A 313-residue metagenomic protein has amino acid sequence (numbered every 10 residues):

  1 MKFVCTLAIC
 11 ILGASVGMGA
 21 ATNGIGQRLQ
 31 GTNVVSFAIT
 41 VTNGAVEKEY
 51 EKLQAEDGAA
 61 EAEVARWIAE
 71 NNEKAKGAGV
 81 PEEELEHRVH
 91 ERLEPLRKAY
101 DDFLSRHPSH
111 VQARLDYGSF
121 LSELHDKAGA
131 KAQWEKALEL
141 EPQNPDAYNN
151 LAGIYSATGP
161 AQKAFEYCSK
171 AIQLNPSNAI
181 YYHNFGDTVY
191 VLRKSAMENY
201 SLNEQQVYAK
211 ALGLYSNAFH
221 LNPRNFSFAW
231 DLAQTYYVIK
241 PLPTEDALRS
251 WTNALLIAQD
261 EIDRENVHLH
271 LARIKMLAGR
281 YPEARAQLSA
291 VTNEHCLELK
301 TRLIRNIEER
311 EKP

Functional and structural regions predicted by a protein language model:
A20-D101, R106: N-terminal leader/linker segments that initiate helical-solenoid repeat arrays
N23-G24, G31-V34, K98, I262-P313: Terminal, low-structured helical/coil segments at or just beyond the last alpha-helical repeat
L53, G58-E61, A65, A69 (+8 more regions): Short coil/turn linking the two alpha-helices of tandem helical-hairpin repeats
V89-K98, E123-K136, A157-K170, L192-N217 (+2 more regions): Structural signature of tandem alpha-helical TPR/SEL1-like repeats, specifically the intra-repeat loop/turn
P108, P142, P176, P223 (+2 more regions): Short coil turns that delineate tetratricopeptide repeat
A113, A147, Y181, F228 (+2 more regions): TPR alpha-solenoid repeat register
S119, G153, D187, K194 (+3 more regions): Residue-level recognition of tetratricopeptide repeat
